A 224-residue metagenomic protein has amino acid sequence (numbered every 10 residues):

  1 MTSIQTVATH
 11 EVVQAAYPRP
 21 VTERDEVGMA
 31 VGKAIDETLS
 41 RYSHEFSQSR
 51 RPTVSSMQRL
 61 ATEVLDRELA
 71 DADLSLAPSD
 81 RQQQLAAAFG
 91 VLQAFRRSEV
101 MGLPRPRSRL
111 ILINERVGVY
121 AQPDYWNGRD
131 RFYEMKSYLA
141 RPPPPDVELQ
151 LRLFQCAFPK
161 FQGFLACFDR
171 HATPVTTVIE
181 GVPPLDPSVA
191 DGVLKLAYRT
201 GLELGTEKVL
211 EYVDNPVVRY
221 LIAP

Functional and structural regions predicted by a protein language model:
M1-H10, R116-D124: An acidic intrinsically disordered interaction segment
T2-T62: Nuclease catalytic cores
V12-R19, R131-M135, H171-T177: Short acidic (Asp/Glu) and glycine-rich catalytic loops that position anionic groups and cofactors
A30, A34, D146-L149, S188 (+1 more regions): Generic recognition of stable, solvent-exposed alpha-helical segments in well-folded globular domains
T38-S108: A non-catalytic, helix-rich entry segment at domain boundaries
S98-M101, G128-R129, F158-G163: Secondary-structure boundary elements
R109-A157: Non-catalytic protein-protein interaction segments used by genome-maintenance enzymes to assemble and couple activities
E115, P142, P159-P224: Metal-dependent nuclease catalytic regions and adjoining charged, substrate-binding loops involved in nucleic-acid end
